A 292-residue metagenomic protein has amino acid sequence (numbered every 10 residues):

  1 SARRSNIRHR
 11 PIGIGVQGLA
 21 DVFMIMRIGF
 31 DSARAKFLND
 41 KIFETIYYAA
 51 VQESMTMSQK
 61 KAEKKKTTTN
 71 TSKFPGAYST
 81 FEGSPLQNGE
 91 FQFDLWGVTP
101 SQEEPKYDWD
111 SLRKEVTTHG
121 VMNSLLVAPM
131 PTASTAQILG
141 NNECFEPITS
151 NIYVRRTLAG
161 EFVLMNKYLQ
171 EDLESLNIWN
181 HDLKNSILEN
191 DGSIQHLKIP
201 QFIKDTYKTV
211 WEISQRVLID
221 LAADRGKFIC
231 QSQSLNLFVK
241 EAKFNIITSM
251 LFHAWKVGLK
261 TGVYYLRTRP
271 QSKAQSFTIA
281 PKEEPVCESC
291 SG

Functional and structural regions predicted by a protein language model:
S1-R3, I7, P11, G29-T132 (+3 more regions): Internal maturation/activation junctions in enzymes
S5-R27, Q195-L197, D220: Core structural elements
G13-G15, F23, G29-D31, E82 (+4 more regions): Generic, ordered loop/turn and secondary-structure boundary motif
G15-G18, V22, A50-S54, Q233 (+2 more regions): Extended, hydrophobic alpha-helical segments in both membrane/secreted and soluble proteins
A20-M24, M55, Q170-E174: Amphipathic alpha-helical segments within well-ordered protein domains
Q102-K106, E115-M122, V127-A280, S291-G292: Catalytic alpha/beta core of large soluble enzyme barrels
E284: Residues immediately within or flanking Cys/His clusters that coordinate Zn2+ in small zinc-binding modules
E288: Cys/His/Pro-rich metal-binding microdomains
